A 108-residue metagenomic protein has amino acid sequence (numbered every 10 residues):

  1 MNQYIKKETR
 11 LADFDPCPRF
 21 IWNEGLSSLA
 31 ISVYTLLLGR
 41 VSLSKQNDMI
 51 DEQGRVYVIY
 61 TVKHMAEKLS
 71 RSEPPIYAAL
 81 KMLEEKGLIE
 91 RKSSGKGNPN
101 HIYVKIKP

Functional and structural regions predicted by a protein language model:
M1-K63: Short recognition helix of helix-turn-helix/winged-helix DNA-binding domains
L43-V104: Winged helix-turn-helix DNA-binding recognition segment
